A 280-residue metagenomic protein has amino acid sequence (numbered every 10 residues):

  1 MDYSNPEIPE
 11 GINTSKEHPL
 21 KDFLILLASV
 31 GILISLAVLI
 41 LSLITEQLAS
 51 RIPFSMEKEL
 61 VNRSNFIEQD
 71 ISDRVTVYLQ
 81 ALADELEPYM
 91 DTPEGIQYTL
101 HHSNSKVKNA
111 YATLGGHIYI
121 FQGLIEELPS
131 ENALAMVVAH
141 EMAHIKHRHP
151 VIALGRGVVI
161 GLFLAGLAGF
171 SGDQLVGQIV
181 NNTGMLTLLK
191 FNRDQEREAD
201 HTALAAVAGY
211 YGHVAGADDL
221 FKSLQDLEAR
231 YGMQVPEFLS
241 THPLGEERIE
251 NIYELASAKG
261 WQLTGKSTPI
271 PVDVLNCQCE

Functional and structural regions predicted by a protein language model:
D2-E280: A Zn2+-metalloprotease active-site environment signal
